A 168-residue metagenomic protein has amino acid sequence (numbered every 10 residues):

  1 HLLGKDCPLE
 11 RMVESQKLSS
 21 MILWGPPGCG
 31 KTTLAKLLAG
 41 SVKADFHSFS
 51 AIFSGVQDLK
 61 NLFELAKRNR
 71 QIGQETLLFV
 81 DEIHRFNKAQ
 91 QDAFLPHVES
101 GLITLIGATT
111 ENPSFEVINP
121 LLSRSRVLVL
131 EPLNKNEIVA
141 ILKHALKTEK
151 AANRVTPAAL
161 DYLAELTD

Functional and structural regions predicted by a protein language model:
H1-C7, A44-L77: Short glycine-rich substrate-engagement loop in P-loop NTPases that contacts/grips substrate
R11-F49, E64-K67, L95-P96, S100: Walker A/P-loop
S19, Q71-L77, S100-I106, R126: Loop/turn-to-beta-strand initiation segments
A44-H47, I118-P132: A short helix-turn-beta junction within AAA+ P-loop NTPase domains corresponding to the substrate/partner-engaging
F49, F79, T104-T110, V129: Structural recognition of the conserved hydrophobic beta-strand(s) that form the central parallel beta-sheet of P-loop
Q71, V127-D168: Conserved C-terminal "switch" segment of AAA+ ATPases
E82-F86, Q90, E111: Conserved Walker B
L95-V98, N112-R126, K143: Short regulatory helix/loop adjacent to the ATP-binding pocket of P-loop NTPases
